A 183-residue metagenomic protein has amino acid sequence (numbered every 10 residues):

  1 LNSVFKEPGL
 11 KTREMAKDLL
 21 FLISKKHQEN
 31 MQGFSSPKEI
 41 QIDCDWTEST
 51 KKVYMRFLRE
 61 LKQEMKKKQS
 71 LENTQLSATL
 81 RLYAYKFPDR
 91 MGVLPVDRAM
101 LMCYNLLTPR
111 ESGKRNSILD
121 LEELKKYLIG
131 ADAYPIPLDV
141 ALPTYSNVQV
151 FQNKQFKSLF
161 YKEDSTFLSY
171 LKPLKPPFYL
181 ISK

Functional and structural regions predicted by a protein language model:
L1-P95: Chitinase-like catalytic core of GlcNAc-active glycosidases
I23, I40-I42, I118-L119, I129 (+2 more regions): Weak global preference for isoleucine
H27-G33, T108-S112, I129-A133, S169-P176: Short C-terminal domain-edge/linker segments immediately following a structured domain
E60-K154: Substrate-binding surface in catalytic domains of secreted glycosidases
V150-K183: Glycan-binding loop/region signatures in secreted carbohydrate-active enzymes
